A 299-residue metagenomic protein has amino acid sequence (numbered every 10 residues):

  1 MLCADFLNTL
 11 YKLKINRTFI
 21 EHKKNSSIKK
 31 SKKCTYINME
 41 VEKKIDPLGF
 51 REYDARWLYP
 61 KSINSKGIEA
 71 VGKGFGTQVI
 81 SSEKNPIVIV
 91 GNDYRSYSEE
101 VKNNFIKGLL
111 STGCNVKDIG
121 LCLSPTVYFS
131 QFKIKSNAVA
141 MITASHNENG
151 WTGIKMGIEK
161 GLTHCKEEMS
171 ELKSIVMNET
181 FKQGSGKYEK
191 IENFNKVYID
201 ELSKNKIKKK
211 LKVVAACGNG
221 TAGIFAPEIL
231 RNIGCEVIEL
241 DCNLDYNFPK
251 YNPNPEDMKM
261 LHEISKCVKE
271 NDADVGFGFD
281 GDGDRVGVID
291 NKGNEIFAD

Functional and structural regions predicted by a protein language model:
F6-L7: Short hydrophobic targeting helices and cationic amphipathic motifs that mediate membrane/organellar targeting
I37-K107, S111-T112, I191-L211: An N-terminal, well-structured beta->alpha segment
I87-W151, I229-I289: N-terminal small/polar loop signature for handling phosphorylated ligands or for N-terminal nucleophile
T152-N271: Gly/Ser/Thr-enriched, mixed-charge loops and adjacent short helices that form phosphate/oxyanion-binding elements
M156-E159, G287-N291: Short beta-strand-to-turn element immediately C-terminal to the catalytic PLP-Schiff-base lysine in fold type I
H164, E295-D299: Cysteine protease catalytic core and zymogen-processing segment of caspase-like enzymes
